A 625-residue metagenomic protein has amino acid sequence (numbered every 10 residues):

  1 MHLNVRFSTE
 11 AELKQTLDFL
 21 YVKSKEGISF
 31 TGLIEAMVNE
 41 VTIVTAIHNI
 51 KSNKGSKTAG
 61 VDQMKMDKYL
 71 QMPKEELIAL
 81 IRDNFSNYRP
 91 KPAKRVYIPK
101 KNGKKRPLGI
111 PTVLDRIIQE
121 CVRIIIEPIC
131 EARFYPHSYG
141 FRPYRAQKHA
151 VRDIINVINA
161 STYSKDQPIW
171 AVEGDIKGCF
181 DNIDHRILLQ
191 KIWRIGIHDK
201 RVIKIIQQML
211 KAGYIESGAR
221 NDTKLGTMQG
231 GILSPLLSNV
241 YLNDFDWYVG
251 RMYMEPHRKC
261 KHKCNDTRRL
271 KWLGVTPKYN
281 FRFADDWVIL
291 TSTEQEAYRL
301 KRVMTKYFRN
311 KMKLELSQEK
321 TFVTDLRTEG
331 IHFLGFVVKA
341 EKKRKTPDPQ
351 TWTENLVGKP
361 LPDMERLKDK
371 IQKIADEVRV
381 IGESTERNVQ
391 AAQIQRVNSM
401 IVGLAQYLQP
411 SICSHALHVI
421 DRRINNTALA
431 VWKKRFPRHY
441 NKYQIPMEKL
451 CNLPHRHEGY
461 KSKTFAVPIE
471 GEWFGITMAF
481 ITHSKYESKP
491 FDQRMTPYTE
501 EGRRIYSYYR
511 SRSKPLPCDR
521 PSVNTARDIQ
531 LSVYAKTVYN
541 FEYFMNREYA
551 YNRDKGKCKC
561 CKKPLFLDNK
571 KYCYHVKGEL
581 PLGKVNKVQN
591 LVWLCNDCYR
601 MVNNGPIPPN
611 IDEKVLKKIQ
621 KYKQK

Functional and structural regions predicted by a protein language model:
M1-E75: Non-catalytic, polymerase-adjacent accessory regions of viral genome-replication enzymes
F85, P92, P136-H137, H149-Q318 (+2 more regions): Conserved polymerase palm-domain catalytic core
K211, S217-R220, M312-E386, A392-Q395 (+1 more regions): A conserved non-catalytic segment of reverse transcriptases and RNA-directed RNA polymerases corresponding to the late
G382, V389-P454: Non-catalytic, peripheral interaction segments enriched in hydrophobic/basic residues
R423, T427, W432-V538, E542 (+1 more regions): Extended C-terminal regions of large enzymes
N546-R553, K584-Q589: Short, flexible, mixed-charge glycine/proline-rich loop motifs that serve as phosphate/nucleic-acid-contacting
K557, P564, C598-M601: Cys/His-rich metal-chelating microdomains
K562-N596, P606-I607: Histidine-centered nuclease catalytic patch
